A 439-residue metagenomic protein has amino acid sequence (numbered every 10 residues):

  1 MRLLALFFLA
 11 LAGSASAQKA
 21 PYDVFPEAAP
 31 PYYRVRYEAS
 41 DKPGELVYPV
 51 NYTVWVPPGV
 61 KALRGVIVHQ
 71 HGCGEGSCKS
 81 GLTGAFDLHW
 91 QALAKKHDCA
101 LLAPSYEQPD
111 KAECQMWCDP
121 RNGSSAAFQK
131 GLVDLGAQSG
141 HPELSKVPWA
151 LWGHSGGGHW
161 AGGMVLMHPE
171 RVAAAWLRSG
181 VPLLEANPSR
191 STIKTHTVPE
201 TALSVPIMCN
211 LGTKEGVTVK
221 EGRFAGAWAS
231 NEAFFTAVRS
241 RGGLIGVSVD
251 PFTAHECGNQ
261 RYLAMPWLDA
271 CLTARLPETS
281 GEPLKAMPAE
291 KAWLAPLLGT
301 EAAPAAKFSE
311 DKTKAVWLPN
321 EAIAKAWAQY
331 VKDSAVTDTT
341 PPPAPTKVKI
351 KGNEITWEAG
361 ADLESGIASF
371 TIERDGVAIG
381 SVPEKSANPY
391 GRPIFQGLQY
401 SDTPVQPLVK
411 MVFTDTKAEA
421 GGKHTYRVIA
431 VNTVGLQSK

Functional and structural regions predicted by a protein language model:
A17-V66, H97, W149, H154-M164 (+2 more regions): A domain-start/cap signature at the N-terminus of enzymes
V60-A112, L184-E185, V217-V219: Short substrate-entry loop that stabilizes the transition state in hydrolases
M116-E143: Alpha/beta-hydrolase active-site loop
A173-R261: The feature captures the conserved acid-bearing segment of alpha/beta-hydrolase catalytic domains
R241-G243, P251-T346: Alpha/beta-hydrolase-fold serine-hydrolase catalytic core, especially in secreted/extracellular enzymes
A328-G366, A420, V434-K439: Pro/Thr/Ser/Gly-rich low-complexity, intrinsically disordered linker/stalk tracts
S369-G421: Recognizes extended acidic, P/S/T-rich segments that occur within or adjacent to Ig-like beta-sandwich modules
D415-L436: Beta-strand-rich modules
